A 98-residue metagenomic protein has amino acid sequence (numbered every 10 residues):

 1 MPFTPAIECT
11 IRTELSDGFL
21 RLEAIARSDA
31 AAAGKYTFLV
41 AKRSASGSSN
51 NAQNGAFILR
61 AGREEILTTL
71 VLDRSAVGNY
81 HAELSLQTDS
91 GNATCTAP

Functional and structural regions predicted by a protein language model:
M1-S16, N51-A52: Transition segment at domain starts
R21-R27: Short edge beta-strand/loop segments characteristic of extracellular beta-sandwich folds
A26, V40-K42, V71-L72, L86: Hydrophobic beta-strand positions in extracellular immunoglobulin-like domains
R27-K35, G47: A short beta-turn/strand-edge loop motif at beta-sheet boundaries
A33-F38, C95-T96: Short, hydrophobic/aromatic beta-strand segments
S46-A76: Intrinsically disordered, low-complexity Pro/Gly/Ser/Thr-rich segments with frequent PxxP/GP/PP motifs and embedded
G78-A82: Exposed beta-strand face motif in extracellular beta-rich ectodomains
L86-C95: Short acidic/polar inter-strand loop motif in beta-rich domains
